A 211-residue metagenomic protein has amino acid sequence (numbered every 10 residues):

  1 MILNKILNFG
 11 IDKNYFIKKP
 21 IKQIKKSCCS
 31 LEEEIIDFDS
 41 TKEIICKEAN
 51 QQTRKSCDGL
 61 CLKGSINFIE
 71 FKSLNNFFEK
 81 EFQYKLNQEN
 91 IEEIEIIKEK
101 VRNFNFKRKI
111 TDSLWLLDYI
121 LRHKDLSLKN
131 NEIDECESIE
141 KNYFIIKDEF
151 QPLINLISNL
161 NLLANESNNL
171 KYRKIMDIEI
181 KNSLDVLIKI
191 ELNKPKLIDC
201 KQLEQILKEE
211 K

Functional and structural regions predicted by a protein language model:
M1-R54, E204-K211: Basic, amphipathic N-terminal segments that precede the first structured/catalytic domain
C28-C29, C46, C57, C61 (+2 more regions): Generic recognition of cysteine residues
K47-N50, C57-D58, L126-D134: Catalytic micro-motifs at enzyme active sites that drive phosphoryl/nucleotidyl and oxygen chemistry
R54-K55, R108: Generic alpha-helix structural propensity
K55-C57, N67, K141: Residue-level detector of short, conserved catalytic/binding motifs and their immediate flanks
G59-C61, S65-S73, S113: Conserved catalytic cores of phosphodiester-cleaving nucleases, focusing on short active-site segments
L74-P152: Catalytic cores of nucleic-acid endonucleases
E132-L207: Short, low-complexity, polybasic intrinsically disordered segments
